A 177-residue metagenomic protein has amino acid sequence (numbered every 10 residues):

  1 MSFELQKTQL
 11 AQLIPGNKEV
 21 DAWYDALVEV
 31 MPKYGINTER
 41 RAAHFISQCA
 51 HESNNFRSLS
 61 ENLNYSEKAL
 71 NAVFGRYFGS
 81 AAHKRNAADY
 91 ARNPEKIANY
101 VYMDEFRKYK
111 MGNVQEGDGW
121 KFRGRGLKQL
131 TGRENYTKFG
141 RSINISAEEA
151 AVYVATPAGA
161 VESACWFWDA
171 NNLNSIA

Functional and structural regions predicted by a protein language model:
M1-S2, F45: Polar low-complexity intrinsically disordered regions
S2-A22, A26, A50-F167: Peptidoglycan-targeting cell-wall enzymes and recognition modules
E29-V30: Amphipathic, Lys/Arg- and hydrophobic-enriched alpha-helical face
Y34-N37, F56: Conserved catalytic-core segments centered on acid/base and nucleophilic motifs
T38-S47: Alpha-helical scaffolds flanking conserved acidic
W168-N172: A structured, mid-to-C-terminal "fold-capping" secondary-structure block
L173-A177: Short, intrinsically disordered, charge-balanced linker/junction segments flanking boundaries in proteins
